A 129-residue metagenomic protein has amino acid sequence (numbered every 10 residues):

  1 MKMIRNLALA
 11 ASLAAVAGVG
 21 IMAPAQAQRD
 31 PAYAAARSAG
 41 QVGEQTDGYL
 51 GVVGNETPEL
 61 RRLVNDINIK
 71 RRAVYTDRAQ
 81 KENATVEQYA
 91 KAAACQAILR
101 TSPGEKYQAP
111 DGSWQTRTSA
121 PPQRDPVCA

Functional and structural regions predicted by a protein language model:
M1-A11: Bacterial N-terminal signal peptides that target proteins for export
K2-M3, Q26, N68: Short alpha-helical segments used as structural interaction elements across diverse proteins
A11-A14, R100: Short secondary-structure junctions and interdomain/linker hinges
V16-P24: C-terminal segment of classical bacterial N-terminal signal peptides
Q28-E44, Y49-R62, E87-A129: Amphipathic, charged alpha-helical segments and their helix-to-coil junctions in extracytoplasmic/peripheral assemblies
Y49-K81: N-terminal, post-signal-peptide region of Sec/Tat-exported proteins
E82, V86: Flexible, glycine/charged-enriched surface loops at secondary-structure junctions
